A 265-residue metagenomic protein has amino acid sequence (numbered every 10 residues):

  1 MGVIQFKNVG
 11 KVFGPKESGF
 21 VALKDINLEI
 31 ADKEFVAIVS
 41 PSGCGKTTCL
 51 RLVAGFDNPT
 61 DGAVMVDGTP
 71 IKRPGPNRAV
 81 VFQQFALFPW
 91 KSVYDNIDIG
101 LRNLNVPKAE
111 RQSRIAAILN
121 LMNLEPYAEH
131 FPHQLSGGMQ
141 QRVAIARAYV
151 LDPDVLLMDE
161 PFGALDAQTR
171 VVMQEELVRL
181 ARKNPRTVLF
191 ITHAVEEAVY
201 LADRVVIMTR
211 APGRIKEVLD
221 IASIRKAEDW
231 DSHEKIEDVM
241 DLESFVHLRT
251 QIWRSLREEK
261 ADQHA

Functional and structural regions predicted by a protein language model:
V39-P41: The feature captures the beta-strand-to-loop junction immediately N-terminal to the Walker
A54: Helix-to-loop junction immediately C-terminal to a conserved catalytic motif
G62-P74, S223: Conserved ABC transporter NBD signature motif
K91-I99: Short coil-to-helix segment of the ABC ATPase nucleotide-binding domain corresponding to the Q-loop/switch region
R102, A109-Y127, R179: Conserved ABC ATPase "signature" region
H130-H133, L151: Conserved signature/switch motifs of ABC ATPase nucleotide-binding domains
I145: Hydrophobic anchor residue at the start of the ABC signature
L156-D159: Catalytic Walker B motif of ABC-type/P-loop ATPase nucleotide-binding domains
